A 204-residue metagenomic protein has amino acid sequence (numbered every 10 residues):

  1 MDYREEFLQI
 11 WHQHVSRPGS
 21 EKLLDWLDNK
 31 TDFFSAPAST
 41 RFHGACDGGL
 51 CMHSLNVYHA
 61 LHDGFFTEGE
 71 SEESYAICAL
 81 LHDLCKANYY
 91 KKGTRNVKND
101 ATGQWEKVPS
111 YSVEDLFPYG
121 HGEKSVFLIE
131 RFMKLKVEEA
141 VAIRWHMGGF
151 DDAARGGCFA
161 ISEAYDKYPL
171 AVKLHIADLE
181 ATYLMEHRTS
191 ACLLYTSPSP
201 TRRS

Functional and structural regions predicted by a protein language model:
M1-A36: Non-catalytic interface/linker regions that flank or bridge core catalytic/transmembrane domains
D2, V15-P18, E70, K134-L135 (+1 more regions): Short coil/turn linker and secondary-structure boundary residues
L23-K30, H43-L55: All-alpha helical catalytic cores of prenyl diphosphate-utilizing isoprenoid enzymes
S39-G44, M52-H53, H59, D63-T189: Divalent metal-dependent catalytic cores for phosphoryl transfer on phosphate-bearing substrates
Y195-T201: Conserved small/polar residues in nucleotide/adenosyl-binding loops
